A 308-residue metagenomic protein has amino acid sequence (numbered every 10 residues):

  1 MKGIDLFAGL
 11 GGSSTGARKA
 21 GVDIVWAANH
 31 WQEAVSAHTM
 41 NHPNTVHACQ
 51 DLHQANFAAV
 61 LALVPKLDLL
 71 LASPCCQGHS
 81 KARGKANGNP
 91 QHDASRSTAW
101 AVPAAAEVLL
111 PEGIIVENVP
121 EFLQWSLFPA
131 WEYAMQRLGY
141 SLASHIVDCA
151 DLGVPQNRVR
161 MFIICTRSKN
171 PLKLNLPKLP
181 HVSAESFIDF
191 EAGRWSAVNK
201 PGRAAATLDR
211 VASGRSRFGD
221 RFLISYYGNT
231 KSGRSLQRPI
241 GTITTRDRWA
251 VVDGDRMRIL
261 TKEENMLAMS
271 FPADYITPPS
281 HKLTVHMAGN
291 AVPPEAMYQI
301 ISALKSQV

Functional and structural regions predicted by a protein language model:
M1-G3: Extreme N-terminal starter segment of soluble prokaryotic enzymes
L6-L10, A288: Class I SAM-dependent methyltransferase "Motif I" SAM/SAH-binding loop
L10-A17: Conserved SAM-dependent methyltransferase scaffold
I24-W26: Short beta-strand element of Class I
W31-Q32: Conserved SAM/SAH-binding beta-strand->alpha-helix loop
S36-V64: S-adenosyl-L-methionine
F57-L67, Q77-L236, G241-T242: Class I S-adenosyl-L-methionine
A206-V308: C-terminal target-recognition/interaction regions appended to catalytic cores
